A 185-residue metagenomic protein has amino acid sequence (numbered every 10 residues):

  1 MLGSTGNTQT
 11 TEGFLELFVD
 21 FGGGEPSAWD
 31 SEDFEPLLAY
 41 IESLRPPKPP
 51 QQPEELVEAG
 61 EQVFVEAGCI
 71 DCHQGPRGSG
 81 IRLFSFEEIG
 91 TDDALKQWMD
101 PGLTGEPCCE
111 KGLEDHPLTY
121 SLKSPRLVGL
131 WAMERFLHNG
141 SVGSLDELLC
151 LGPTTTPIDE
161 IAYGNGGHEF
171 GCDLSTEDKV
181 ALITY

Functional and structural regions predicted by a protein language model:
M1-Y185: Periplasmic c-type cytochrome electron-transfer domains
